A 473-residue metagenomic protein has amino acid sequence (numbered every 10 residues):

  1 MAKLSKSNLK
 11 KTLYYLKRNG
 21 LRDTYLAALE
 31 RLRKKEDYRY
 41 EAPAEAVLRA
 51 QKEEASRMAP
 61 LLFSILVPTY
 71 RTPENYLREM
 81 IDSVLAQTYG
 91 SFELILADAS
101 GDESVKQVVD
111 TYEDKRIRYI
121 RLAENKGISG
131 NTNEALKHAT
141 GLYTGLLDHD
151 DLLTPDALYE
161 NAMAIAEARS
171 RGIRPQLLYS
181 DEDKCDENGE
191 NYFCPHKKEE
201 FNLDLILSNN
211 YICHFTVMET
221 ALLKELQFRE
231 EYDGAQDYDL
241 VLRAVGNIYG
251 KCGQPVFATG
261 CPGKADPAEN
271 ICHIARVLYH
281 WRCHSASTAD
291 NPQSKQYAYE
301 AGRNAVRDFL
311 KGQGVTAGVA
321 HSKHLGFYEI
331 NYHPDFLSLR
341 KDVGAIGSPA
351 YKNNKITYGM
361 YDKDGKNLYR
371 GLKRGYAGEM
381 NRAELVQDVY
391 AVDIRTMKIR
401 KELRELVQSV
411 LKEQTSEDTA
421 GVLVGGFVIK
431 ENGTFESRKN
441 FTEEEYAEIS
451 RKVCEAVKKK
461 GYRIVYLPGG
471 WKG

Functional and structural regions predicted by a protein language model:
Y14-S83, H321-S338: N-proximal low-complexity "stem/linker" segments adjacent to membrane-targeting elements
I81, L85-E124: Acidic donor-binding segment of Leloir-type glycosyltransferases
L122-A139: Glycine-rich, basic loop-to-helix element that forms the pyrophosphate-binding segment of sugar-nucleotide handling
K137, Y192-L222, E231-D233, G365-E402 (+1 more regions): A recurrent flexible, glycine/aromatic-enriched loop bordering the glycosyltransferase active site that acts as
T144: Short aromatic/hydrophobic "clamp" motif used to bind/position activated sugar donors
D156-Y192, L337-G365, R463: Conserved donor NDP-sugar-binding/catalytic core segment of glycosyltransferases
L203-N304, D393-I394, I399, E405-T415 (+1 more regions): Conserved nucleotide-sugar donor-binding catalytic segment
D233-L240, I248, Q414-V453: Acidic donor-binding loop at a coil-to-helix junction in glycosyltransferase catalytic cores that engages
